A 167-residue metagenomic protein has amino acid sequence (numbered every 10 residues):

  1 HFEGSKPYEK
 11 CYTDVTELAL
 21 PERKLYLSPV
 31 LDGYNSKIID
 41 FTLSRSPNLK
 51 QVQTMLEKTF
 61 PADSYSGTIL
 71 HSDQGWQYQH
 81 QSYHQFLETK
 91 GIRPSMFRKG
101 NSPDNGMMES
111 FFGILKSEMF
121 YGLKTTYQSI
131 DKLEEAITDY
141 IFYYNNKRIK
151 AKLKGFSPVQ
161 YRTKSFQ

Functional and structural regions predicted by a protein language model:
H1-P29, Q51-K58, A62-G67: Mobile-element integrase/transposase regions, centering on the N-terminal DNA-binding/Zn-coordinating module
H1-P7, N101, S157-F166: Basic, flexible linker segments flanking DNA-binding modules in nucleic acid-interacting mobile-element proteins
D14, V30, S36, L56-T59 (+8 more regions): Mobile genetic element proteins and their domesticated derivatives, centered on retroelements and DNA transposons
K24, S36-K37: Residue-level signal for well-ordered, solvent-exposed loop/turn and beta-edge residues enriched in charged/polar side
D32-G33, L43-N48: A short acidic/small-residue loop/turn micro-motif
K37-F41, P94-F97, Y121-L123: Short small-residue beta-strand/loop micro-motif enriched in glycine and branched aliphatics
S72-Q74, H80-Q81, F97-K116, D131-E134 (+1 more regions): RNase H-like two-metal-ion nuclease catalytic core shared by retroviral integrases and related mobile-element nucleases
E88-I92, K116-Q167: C-terminal domain-tail junction helix/linker
